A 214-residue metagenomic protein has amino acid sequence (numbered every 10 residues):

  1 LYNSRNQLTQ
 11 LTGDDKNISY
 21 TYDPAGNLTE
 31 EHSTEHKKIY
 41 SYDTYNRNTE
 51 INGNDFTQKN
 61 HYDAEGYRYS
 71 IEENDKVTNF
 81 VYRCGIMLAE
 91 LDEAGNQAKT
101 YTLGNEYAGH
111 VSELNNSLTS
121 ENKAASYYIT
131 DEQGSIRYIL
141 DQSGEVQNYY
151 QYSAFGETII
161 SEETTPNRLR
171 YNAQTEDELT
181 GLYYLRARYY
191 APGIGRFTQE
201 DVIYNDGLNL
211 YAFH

Functional and structural regions predicted by a protein language model:
L1, Y20, Y40, K59-N60 (+9 more regions): A residue-level detector for well-ordered beta-strand positions
L1-T12, N17-T21, G26-H32, K38-S41 (+9 more regions): Beta-strand elements of repeat-based all-beta scaffolds
L1-Y2, L118-R186: A motif-centric feature for acidic-aromatic and gly/ser/thr-rich catalytic loops and repeats
D14-K16, S33-H36, N54-F56, D75-K76 (+5 more regions): Short, small/polar residue-rich loop motifs at catalytic or cofactor-binding pockets
G195: Acidic, glycine-enriched catalytic cores built around paired aspartates
V202-N205: Immediate flanking context of iron-sulfur cluster ligation sites
